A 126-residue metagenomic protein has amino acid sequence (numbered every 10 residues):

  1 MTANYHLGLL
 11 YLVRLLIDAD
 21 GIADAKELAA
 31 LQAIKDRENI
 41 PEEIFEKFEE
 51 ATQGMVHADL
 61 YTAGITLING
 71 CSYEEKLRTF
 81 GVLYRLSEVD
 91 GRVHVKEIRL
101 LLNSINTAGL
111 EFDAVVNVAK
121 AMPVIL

Functional and structural regions predicted by a protein language model:
M1-L126: Small-residue-enriched hydrophobic alpha-helices in membranes
